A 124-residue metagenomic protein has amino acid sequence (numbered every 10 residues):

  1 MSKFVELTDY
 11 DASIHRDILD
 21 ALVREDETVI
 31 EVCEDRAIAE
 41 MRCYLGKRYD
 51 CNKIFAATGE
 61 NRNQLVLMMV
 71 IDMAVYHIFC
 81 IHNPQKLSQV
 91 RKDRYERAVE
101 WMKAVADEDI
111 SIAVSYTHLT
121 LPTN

Functional and structural regions predicted by a protein language model:
M1-V66: Conserved short "hinge" loops at termini or chain/domain junctions
D20-V23, C80, P122: Generic, ordered loop/turn and secondary-structure boundary motif
V23-R24, D93-E96, T120: Short, low-complexity, polar/charged sequence segments that are solvent-exposed and flexible
A39-A113: Internal mixed-charge
T117-T123: Conserved small/polar residues in nucleotide/adenosyl-binding loops
